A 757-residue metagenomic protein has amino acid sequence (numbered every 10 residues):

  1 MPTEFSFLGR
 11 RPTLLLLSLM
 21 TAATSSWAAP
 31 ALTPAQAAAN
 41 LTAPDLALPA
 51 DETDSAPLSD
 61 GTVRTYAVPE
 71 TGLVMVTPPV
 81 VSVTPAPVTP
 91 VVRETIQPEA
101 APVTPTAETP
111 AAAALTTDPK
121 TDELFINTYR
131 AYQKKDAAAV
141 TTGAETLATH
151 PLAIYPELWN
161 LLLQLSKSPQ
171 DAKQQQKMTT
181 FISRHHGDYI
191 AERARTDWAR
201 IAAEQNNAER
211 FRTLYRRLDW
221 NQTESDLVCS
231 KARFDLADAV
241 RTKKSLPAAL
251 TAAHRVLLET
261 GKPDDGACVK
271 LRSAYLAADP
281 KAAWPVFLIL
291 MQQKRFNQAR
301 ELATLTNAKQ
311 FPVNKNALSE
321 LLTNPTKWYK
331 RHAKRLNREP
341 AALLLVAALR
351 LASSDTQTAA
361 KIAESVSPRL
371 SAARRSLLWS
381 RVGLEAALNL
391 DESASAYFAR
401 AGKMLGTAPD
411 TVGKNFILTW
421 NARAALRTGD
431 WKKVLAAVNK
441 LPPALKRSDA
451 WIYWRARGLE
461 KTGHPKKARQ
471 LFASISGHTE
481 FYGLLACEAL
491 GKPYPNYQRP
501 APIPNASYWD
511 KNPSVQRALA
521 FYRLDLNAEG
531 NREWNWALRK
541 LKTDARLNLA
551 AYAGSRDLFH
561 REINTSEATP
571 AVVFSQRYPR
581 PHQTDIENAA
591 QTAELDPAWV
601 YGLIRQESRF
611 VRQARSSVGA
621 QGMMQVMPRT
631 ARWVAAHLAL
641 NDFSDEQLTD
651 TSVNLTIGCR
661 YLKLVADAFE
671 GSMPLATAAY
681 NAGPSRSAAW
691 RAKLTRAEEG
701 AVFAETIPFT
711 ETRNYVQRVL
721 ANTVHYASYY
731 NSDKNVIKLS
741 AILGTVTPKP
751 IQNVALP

Functional and structural regions predicted by a protein language model:
P2-W27: Gram-negative bacterial Sec-dependent N-terminal signal peptides
A28-T117, T121, K749-P757: Compositionally biased, proline/threonine/alanine/serine-rich low-complexity intrinsically disordered stretches
T116-L124, D136, T149-E157, A172-Q174 (+20 more regions): Generic helix N-cap/helix-start motif at coil->alpha-helix transitions
R130, W159, L163, I201 (+8 more regions): Residue-level signature for tetratricopeptide repeat
K134, K167, I201, Q205 (+7 more regions): Structural motif corresponding to the intra-repeat A-B loop/turn of tetratricopeptide repeats
A139-G143, D171-R184, A208-L218, T242-L258 (+12 more regions): Alpha-helical repeat scaffolds
H150, L158, K361, S365-R375 (+8 more regions): Catalytic glycan-binding domains that act on GlcNAc-containing polysaccharides
L161-S166, I182-S183, R195-E204, R216 (+2 more regions): Alpha-helical adaptor scaffolds
